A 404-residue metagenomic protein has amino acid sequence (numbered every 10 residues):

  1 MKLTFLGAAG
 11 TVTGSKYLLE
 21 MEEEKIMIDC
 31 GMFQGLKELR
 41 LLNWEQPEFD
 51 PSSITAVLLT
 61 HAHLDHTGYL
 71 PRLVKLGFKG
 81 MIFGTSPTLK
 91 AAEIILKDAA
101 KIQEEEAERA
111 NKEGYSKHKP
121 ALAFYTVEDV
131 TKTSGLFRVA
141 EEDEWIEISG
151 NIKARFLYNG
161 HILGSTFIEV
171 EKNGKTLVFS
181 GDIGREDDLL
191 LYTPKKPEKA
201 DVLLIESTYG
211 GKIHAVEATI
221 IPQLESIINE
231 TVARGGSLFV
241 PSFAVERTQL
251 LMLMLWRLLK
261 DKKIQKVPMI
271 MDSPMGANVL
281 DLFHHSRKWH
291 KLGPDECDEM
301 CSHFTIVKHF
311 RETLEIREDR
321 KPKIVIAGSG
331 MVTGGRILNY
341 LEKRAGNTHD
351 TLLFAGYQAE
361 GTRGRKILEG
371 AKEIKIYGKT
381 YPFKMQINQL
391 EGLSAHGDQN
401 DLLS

Functional and structural regions predicted by a protein language model:
M1-S52, K132-Y192, E315-E318, I324 (+2 more regions): Core dinuclear metal-dependent hydrolase active-site scaffold
F5, N43-W44, Y69, Q223-I227 (+3 more regions): Well-ordered alpha-helical segments embedded in enzymatic catalytic cores
T11, M21-G80, G84-T133, I183-T193 (+3 more regions): Pre-active-site segment of Zn-dependent metallo-hydrolases
I28-C30, I54-H63, L70, I82-T85 (+7 more regions): Active-site neighborhood of phospho(di)ester-bond hydrolases with catalytic His/Asp-centered motifs
P51, L76-G77, K196-K199, K263-I264 (+1 more regions): Short, conserved loop/helix-junction motifs that constitute active-site signature segments in enzyme catalytic cores
A99-I162, R287-K321: Metallo-beta-lactamase
L163, F167, E186-M271, T351-G356 (+1 more regions): Cap/insert and terminal regions of metallo-dependent hydrolase folds
I227-T362, K375: Hard-cation-handling environments
